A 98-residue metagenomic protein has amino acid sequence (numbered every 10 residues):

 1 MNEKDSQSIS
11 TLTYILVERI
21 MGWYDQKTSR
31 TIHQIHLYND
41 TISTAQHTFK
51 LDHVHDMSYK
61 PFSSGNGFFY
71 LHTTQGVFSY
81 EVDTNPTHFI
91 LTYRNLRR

Functional and structural regions predicted by a protein language model:
N2-I15, H55-R98: Acidic, Ser/Thr- and proline-rich intrinsically disordered linker/docking segments of eukaryotic scaffolds
N2-T41: Negatively charged, low-complexity tracts enriched in Asp/Glu with abundant Ser/Thr
Q26-S64: Phosphoinositide-binding peripheral membrane targeting modules
